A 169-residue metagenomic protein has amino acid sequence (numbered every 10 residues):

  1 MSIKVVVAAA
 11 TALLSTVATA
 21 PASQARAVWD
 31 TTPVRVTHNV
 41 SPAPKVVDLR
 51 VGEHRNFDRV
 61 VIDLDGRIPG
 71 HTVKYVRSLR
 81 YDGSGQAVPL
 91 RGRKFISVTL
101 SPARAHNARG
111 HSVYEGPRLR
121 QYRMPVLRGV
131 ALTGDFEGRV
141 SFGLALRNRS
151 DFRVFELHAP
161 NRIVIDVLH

Functional and structural regions predicted by a protein language model:
S2-I3, S15: Extended, compositionally biased eukaryotic interaction scaffolds
I3-V6, P21-H169: Short linear recognition/processing motifs and adjacent strand/loop elements at protein termini and domain edges
A8-T16: Bacterial N-terminal signal peptides
